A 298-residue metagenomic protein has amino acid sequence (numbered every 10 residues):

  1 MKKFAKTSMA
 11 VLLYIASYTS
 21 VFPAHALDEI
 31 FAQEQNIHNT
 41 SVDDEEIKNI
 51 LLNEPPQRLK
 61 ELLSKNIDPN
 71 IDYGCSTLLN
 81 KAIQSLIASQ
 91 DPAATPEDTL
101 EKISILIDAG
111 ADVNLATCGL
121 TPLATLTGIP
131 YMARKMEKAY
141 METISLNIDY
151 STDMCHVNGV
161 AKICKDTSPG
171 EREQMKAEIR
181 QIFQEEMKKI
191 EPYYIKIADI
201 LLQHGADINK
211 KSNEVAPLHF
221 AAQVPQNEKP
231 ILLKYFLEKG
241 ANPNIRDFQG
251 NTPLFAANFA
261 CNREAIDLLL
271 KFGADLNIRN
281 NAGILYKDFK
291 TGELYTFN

Functional and structural regions predicted by a protein language model:
M1-A32: Classical Sec-dependent N-terminal signal peptides that target proteins to the secretory pathway
L27-K81: N-terminal segments that cap or nucleate solenoid repeat domains
T40-N49, I71-A88, A116-I144, D153-V157 (+3 more regions): Ankyrin-repeat boundary/"N-cap" motif
N49-E54, K81-D98, T125-K135, E185-Y193 (+3 more regions): Ankyrin repeat A-helix N-terminal signature
P55-L63, T95-I107, M132-Y140, E191-L202 (+3 more regions): Ankyrin repeat structural motif
S168-K196: Intrinsically disordered, low-complexity acidic Ser/Thr-rich regulatory segments
I266-N298: Leucine-rich solenoid repeat scaffolds
